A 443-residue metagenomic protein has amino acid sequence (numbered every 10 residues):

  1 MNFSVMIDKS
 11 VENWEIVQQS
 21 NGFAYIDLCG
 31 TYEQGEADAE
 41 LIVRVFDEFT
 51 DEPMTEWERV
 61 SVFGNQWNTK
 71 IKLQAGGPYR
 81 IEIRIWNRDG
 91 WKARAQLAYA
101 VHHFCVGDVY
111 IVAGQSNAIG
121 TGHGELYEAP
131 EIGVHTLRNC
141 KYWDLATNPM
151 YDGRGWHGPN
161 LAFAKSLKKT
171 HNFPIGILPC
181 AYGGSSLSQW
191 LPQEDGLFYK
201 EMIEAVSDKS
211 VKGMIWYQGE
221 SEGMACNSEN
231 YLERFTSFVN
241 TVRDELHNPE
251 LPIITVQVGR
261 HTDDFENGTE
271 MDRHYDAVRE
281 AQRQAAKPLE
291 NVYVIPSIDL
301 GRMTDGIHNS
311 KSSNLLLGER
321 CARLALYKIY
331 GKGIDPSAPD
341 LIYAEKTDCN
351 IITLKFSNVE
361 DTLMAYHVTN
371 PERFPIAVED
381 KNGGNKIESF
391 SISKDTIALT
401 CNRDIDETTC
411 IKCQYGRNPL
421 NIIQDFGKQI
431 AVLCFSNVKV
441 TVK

Functional and structural regions predicted by a protein language model:
M1-K443: Cell-envelope and extracellular/periplasmic
